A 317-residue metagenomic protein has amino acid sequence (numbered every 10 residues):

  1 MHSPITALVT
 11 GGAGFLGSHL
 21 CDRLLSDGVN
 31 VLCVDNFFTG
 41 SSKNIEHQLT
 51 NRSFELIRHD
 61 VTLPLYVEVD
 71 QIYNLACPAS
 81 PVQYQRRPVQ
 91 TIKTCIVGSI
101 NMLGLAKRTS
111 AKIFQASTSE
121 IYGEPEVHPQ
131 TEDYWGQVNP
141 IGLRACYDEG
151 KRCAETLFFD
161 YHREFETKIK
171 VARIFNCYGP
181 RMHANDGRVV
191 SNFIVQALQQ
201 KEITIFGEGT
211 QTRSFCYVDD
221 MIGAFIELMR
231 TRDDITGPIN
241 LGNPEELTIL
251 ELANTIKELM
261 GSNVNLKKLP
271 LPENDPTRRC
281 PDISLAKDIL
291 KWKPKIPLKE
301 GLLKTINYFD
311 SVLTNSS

Functional and structural regions predicted by a protein language model:
M1-C177, D219, K304, Y308-N315: N-terminal Rossmann-like NAD(P)+-binding domain of SDR-like oxidoreductases, especially those catalyzing
S18-L20, N101, N176, V195-S317: C-terminal substrate-binding subdomain of Rossmann-fold SDR/epimerase-dehydratase oxidoreductases
T39, P180, N243: Short, conserved catalytic or interaction motifs in soluble domains
R86-R87, R181-D186: Short, solvent-exposed loop/turn segments at secondary-structure boundaries
I92, M182-H183, S214-Y217: Nucleotide-sugar-dependent glycosyltransferase donor-binding/catalytic pocket residues
H128-P129, A184-N192: A glycine/serine/threonine-rich, flexible loop-to-helix segment that serves as the NAD(P) cofactor-binding "lid"
C153, L157, Y161, F193 (+2 more regions): Hydrophobic alpha-helix immediately C-terminal to the catalytic Tyr-X-X-X-Lys motif of short-chain
